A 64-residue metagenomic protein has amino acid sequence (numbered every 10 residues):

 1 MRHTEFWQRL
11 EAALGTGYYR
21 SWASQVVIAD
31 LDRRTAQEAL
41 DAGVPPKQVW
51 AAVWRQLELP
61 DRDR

Functional and structural regions predicted by a protein language model:
M1-R64: C-terminal alpha-helical interaction appendages
